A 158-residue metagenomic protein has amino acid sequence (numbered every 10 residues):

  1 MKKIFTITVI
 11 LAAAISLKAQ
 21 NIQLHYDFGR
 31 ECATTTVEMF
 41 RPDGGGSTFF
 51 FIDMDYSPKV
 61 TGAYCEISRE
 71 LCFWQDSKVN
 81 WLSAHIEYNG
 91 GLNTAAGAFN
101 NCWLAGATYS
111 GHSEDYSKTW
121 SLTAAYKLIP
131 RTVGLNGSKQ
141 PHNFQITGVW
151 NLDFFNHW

Functional and structural regions predicted by a protein language model:
I4-A13: Sec-dependent N-terminal signal peptides
I15-A19: Sec/Tat signal peptide C-region and signal peptidase I cleavage site
Q20-Q23, S47-F49: Short, hydrophobic/aromatic-rich segments at coil-to-beta transitions
I22-E31, V60-V149: Outer-membrane pore/translocation modules
G29-L71: N-terminal carbohydrate-binding/catalytic regions of secreted carbohydrate-active enzymes
L152-W158: A conserved mid-domain beta-alpha-beta active-site/ligand-binding segment of alpha/beta enzyme cores
